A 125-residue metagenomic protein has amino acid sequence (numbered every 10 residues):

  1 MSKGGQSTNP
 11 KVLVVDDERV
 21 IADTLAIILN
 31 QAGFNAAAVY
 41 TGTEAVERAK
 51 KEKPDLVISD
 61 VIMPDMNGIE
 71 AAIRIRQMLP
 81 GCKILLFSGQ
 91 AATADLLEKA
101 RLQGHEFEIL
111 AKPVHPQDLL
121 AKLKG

Functional and structural regions predicted by a protein language model:
M1-K11, H115-G125: Non-catalytic signal-transmission and effector/linker regions of two-component phosphorelay proteins
R19-A37, G104-F107: Two-component/phosphorelay signaling modules centered on CheY-like receiver
Y40-E44, N67-A71: Acidic catalytic/metal-coordinating carboxylates
K50-E52, I75-C82, L102-G104: Conserved phosphotransfer cores of two-component systems
E52-I58: Active-site beta3 strand of CheY-like receiver
M63: Receiver (REC) domain active-site loop signature in two-component systems and cognate sites in sensor histidine kinases
E70, R74, A91-A111, Q117-K122: Alpha4 helix (beta4-alpha4-beta5 surface) of REC/receiver domains from two-component response regulators
